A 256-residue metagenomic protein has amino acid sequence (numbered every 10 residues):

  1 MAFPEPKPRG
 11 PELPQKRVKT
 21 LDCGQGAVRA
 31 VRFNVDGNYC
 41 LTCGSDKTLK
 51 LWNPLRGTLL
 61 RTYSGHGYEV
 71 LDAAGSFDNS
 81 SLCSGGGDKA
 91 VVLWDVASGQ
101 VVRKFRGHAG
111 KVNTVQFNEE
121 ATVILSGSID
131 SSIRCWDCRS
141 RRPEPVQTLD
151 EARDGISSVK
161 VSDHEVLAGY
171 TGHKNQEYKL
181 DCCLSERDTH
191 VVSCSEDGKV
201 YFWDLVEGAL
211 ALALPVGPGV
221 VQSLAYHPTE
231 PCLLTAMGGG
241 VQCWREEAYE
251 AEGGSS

Functional and structural regions predicted by a protein language model:
F3-R9, A168-L180, R187-T189, G198 (+1 more regions): Terminal intrinsically disordered, low-complexity extensions flanking WD-repeat/beta-propeller proteins
R9-P11, R17-C23, L59-G65, V101-G107 (+4 more regions): Short C-terminal beta-strands that terminate individual repeats in beta-propeller domains, predominantly WD40 blades
G26-R32, Y68-G75, G110-F117, D154-V161 (+2 more regions): Canonical WD40 repeat/beta-propeller blade segments in eukaryotic WD-repeat proteins
V31, L49-W52, V91-D95, V115 (+4 more regions): WD40-repeat beta-propellers
V35-D36, F77-D78, E119-E120, S162-D163 (+2 more regions): Residue-level detector of Asp-centered blade-edge/turn motifs that repeat once per structural unit in beta-propeller
T42-D46, S84-D88, G127-D130, C194-D197 (+1 more regions): Conserved strand-to-loop turn within each blade of WD40 beta-propeller repeats
T48, G67, S81, A90 (+5 more regions): A conserved positional marker within WD40/Gbeta-like beta-propeller blades
